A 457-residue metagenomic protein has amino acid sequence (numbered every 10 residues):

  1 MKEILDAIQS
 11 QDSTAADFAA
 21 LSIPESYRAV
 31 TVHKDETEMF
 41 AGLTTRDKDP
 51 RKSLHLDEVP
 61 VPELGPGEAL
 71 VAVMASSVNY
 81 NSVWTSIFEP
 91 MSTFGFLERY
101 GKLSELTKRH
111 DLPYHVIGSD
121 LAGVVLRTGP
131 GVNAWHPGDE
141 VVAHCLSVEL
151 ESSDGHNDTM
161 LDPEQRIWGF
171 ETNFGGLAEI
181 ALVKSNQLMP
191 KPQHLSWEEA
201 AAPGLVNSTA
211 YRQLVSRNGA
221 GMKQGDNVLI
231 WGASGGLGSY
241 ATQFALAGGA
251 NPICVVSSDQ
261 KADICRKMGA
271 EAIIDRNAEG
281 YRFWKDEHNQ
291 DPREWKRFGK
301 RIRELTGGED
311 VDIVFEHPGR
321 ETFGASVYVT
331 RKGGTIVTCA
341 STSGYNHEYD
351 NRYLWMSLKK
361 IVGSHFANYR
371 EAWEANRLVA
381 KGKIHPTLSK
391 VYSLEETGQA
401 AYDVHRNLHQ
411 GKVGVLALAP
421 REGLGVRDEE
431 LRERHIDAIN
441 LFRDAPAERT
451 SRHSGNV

Functional and structural regions predicted by a protein language model:
K2-S22, G324-V327, Y369-V457: C-terminal hydrophobic helical "lid"/dimerization subdomain of Rossmann-like NAD(P)H-dependent oxidoreductases
I4-S22, T37-A75, Y114-V116, G131-V132: A short N-terminal beta-strand-loop micro-motif at the entrance of redox/enzyme domains
P60-S77, M91-S152: Glycine-rich beta-strand-centered segment in the early N-terminal region that forms part of a ligand/cofactor-binding
T107-P113, S119, L146-G232: NAD(P)H dinucleotide-binding glycine-rich loop of Rossmann-like/cofactor-binding domains, especially the beta1-alpha1
T209, G236-L237, E321-T322: Hydrophobic/small residue at the entry helix of a nucleotide-binding pocket
K223, T330-R331: Helix-to-beta-strand junctions that scaffold the AdoMet/dcAdoMet cofactor pocket in Class I SAM-dependent enzymes
I230, L246-E321: Adenosine-nucleotide cofactor-binding segment
S341-M356: Rossmann-fold NAD(P)-binding glycine/threonine-rich loop
